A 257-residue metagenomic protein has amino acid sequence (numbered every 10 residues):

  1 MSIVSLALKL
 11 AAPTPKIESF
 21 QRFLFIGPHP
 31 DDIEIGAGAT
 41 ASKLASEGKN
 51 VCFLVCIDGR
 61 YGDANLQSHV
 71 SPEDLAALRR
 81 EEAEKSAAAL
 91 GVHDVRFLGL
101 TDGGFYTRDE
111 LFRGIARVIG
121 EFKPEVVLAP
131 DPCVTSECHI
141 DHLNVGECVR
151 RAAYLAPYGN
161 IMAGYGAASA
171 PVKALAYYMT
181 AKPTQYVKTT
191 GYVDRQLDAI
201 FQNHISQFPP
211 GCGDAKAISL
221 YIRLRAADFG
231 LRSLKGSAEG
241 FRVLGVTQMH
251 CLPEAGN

Functional and structural regions predicted by a protein language model:
M1-F122, R242, C251-A255: Active-site rim/loop-helix segments in enzyme catalytic domains that contact anionic ligands
S2-L24, Y106-N257: Metal-dependent de-N-acetylase/amidase catalytic core
